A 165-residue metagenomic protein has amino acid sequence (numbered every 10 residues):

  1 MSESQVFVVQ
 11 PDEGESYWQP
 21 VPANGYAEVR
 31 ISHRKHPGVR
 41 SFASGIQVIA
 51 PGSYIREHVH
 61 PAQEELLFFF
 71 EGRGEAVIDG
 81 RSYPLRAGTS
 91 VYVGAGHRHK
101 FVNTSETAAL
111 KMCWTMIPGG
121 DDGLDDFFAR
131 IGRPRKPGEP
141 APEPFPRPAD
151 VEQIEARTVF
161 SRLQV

Functional and structural regions predicted by a protein language model:
M1-Q10, R162-V165: Basic/polar N-terminal segments that are highly enriched at the extreme N-terminus, encompassing both cleavable
E13-E57, Q63, G120: A short glycine-rich, His/Asp/Glu-containing loop-to-beta-strand
Q47, L67, V91: Conserved GNAT-family N-acetyltransferase fold
I49-A50, G74, G96-H97: Short beta->alpha connector loops
R56-H58, A76-V77, V93, H99-E106 (+1 more regions): Short beta-strand His + acidic residue motifs that chelate non-heme Fe in jelly-roll/DSBH and cupin folds
A62-E64, F68-G74, D79: Glycine- and acidic-residue-biased ligand/ion/polar-headgroup-sensing regions
G80-A95: Short acidic-glycine-tyrosine-enriched beta hairpin
T104-V165: Double-stranded beta-helix
